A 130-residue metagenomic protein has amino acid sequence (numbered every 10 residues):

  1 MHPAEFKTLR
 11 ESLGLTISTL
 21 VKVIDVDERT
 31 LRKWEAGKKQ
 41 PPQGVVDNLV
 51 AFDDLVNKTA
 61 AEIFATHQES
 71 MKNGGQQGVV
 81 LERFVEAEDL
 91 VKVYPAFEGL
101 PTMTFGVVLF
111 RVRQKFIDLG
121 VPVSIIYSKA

Functional and structural regions predicted by a protein language model:
M1-S12: A short, Lys/Arg-rich alpha-helix, primarily the initiator
F6, L20-V21, L31-W34: Conserved hydrophobic/aromatic packing and binding residues within compact polymer-binding modules
R10, K38, F105: Charged, low-complexity surface patches
D25, P41-A60: DNA major-groove recognition helix of helix-turn-helix/homeodomain DNA-binding modules
V26-P41: Recognition helix of helix-turn-helix/homeodomain-like DNA-binding domains that insert into the DNA major groove
K58-A130: Helix-turn-helix/homeodomain-like alpha-helical modules used for DNA recognition and transcription-factor dimerization
